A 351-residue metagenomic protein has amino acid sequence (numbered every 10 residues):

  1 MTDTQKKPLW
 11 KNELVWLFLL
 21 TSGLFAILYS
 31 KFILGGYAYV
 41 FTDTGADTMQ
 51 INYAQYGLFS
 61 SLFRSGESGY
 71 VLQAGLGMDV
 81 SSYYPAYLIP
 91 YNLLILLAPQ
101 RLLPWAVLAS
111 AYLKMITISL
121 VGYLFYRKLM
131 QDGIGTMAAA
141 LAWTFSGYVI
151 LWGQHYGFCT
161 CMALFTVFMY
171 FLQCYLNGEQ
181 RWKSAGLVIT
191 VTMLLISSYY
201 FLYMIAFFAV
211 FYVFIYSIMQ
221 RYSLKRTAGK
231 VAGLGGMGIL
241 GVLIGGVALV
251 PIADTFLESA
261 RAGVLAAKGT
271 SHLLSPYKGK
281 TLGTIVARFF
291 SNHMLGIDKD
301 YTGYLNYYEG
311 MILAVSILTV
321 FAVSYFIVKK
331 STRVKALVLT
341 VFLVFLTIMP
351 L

Functional and structural regions predicted by a protein language model:
M1-I33, G229-L234, G238: Start-transfer (signal-anchor) and selected internal transmembrane alpha helices of multi-pass inner/ER membrane
T21-K31, G238-V250, T340-M349: Hydrophobic alpha-helical membrane-insertion segments
S22-I118, L141-A163, L257-E258, G269-Y304 (+1 more regions): Membrane-interface coil-to-helix junctions
L28-K31, L129-M130, F171-N177, V213-L224 (+1 more regions): Structural signal for the C-terminal ends of transmembrane alpha-helices and the immediately following loop
I51, L202-Y203, A228-S316: Transmembrane catalytic cores of multi-pass membrane glycosyltransferases and polysaccharide-assembly enzymes
Y112, I116-K128, I134-M219, L234-A253 (+1 more regions): Membrane-embedded helix bundles of polyisoprenyl
T190, F208, M237, V315-L318 (+1 more regions): Hydrophobic membrane-spanning alpha-helices of multi-pass integral membrane proteins
Y222-A232, A322-L351: Membrane-interface helix-loop-helix junctions at transmembrane boundaries of multi-pass membrane enzymes, predominantly
